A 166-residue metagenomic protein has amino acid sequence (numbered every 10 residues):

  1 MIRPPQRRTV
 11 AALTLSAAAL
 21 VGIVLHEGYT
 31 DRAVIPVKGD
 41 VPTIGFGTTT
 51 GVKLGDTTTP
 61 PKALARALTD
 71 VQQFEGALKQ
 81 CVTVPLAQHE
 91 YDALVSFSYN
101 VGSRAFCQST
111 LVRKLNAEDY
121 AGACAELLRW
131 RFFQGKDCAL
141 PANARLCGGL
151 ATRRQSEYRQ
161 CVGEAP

Functional and structural regions predicted by a protein language model:
M1-G39, V52, T57-L68, Q73-E75 (+1 more regions): Long, amphipathic alpha-helical surface segments
V34-D40, F46, Q88: Flexible propeptides and autoinhibitory/regulatory segments associated with cysteine proteases
T43-G45, A93-S96, G122-E126: Structural recognition of the beta-strand scaffold that forms the well-ordered cores of secreted hydrolase catalytic
T43-G47, G55-D56: Glycine-centered small-residue hotspots that permit tight backbone geometry or close packing
G47-T49, Y99: Solvent-exposed coil/turn segments that connect beta secondary-structure elements in extracytoplasmic/periplasmic
Q73-S109: Active-site nucleophile-His-acid catalytic modules used for acyl/amide transfer and hydrolysis across diverse enzymes
